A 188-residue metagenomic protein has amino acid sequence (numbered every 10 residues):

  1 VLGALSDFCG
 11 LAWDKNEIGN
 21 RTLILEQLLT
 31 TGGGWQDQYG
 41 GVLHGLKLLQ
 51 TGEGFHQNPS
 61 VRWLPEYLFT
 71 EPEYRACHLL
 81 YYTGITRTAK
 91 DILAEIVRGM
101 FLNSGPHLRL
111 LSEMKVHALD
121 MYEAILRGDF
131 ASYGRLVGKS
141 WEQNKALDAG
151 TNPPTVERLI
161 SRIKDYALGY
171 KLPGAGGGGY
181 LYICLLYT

Functional and structural regions predicted by a protein language model:
V1-L11: DPxDG-like acidic metal-binding loop motif
C9-A12, N20-T31, Q38-L172, Y182-L186: C-terminal nucleotide
G176-G178: Glycine-rich nucleotide-binding loop
